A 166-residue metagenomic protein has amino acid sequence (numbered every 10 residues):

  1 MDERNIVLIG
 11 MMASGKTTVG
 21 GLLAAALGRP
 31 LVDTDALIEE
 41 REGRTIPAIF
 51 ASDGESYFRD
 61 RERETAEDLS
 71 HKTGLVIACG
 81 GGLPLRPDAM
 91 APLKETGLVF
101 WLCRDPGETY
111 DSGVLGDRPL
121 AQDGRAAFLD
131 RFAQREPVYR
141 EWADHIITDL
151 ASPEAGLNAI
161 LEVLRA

Functional and structural regions predicted by a protein language model:
M1-E3, T18, L22, A26 (+3 more regions): NTP-dependent small-molecule kinase module
L8: Hydrophobic anchor at the beta1->P-loop junction of P-loop NTPases
M11: P-loop (Walker A) phosphate-binding loop of NTP-binding proteins
G15: Conserved glycine(s) of the Walker
A25-A36: Post-Walker A helix-loop "phosphate-sensing" segment adjacent to the P-loop in P-loop NTPases
T34-K94, R125, V138: ATP-dependent small-molecule kinase phosphotransfer cores that center on conserved nucleotide phosphate-binding segments
G81-L83, D105-G107, S152: Short glycine-rich anion-binding loops that position phosphate/pyrophosphate groups of nucleotides and phosphorylated
E95-P137: A glycine- and Lys/Arg-enriched "phosphate-lid" helix/loop adjacent to the NTP-binding pocket of small-molecule kinases
